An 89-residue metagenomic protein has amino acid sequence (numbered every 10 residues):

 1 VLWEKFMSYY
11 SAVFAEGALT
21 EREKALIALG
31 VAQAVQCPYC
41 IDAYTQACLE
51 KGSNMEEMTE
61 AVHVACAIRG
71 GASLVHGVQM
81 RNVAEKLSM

Functional and structural regions predicted by a protein language model:
V1-E23, V75-M89: Acidic, glycine/proline-rich low-complexity segments that act as flexible tails and inter-domain linkers
W3, D42-M58, R81-A84: Iron-sulfur (Fe-S) cluster-binding segments and ferredoxin-like electron-carrier domains, especially [2Fe-2S]
S11, A28, T45-L49, H63: Amphipathic alpha-helical segments within well-ordered protein domains
R22-L26, C40, E57: Residue-level detector of well-ordered alpha-helical segments, enriched for hydrophobic/aromatic packing positions
K24-A32, A61-A67: Alpha-helical scaffold segments that form or flank carboxylate-/histidine-based iron centers
I27, V31-A43: Short, thiol/selenol-centered motifs that function as redox-active sites or metal-ligating centers
Y39-D42, Q46, G70-L74: Charged/polar positions within long, soluble alpha-helices
T59-A84: C-terminal structural segments of small proteins and small subunits
